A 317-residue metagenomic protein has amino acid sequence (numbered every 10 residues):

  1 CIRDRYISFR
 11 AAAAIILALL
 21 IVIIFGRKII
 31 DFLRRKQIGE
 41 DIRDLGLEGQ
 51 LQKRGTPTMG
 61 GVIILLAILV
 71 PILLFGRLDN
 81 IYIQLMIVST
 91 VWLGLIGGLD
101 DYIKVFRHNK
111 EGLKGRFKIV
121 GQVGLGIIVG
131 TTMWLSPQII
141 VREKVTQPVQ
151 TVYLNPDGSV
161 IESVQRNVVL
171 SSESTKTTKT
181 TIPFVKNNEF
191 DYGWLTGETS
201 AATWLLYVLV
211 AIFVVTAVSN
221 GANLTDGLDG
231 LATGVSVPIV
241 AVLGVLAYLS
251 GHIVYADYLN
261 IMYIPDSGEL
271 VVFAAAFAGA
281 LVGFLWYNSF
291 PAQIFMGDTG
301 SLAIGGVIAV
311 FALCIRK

Functional and structural regions predicted by a protein language model:
R3-I30, I64-L95, Y102, R116 (+3 more regions): Alpha-helical transmembrane segments
A11-L17, G46-G55: Glycine-/proline-rich flexible loop or hinge segments
I29-Q52, Y102-E111, E173-V185: Cytosolic, membrane-interface loops and tails of multi-pass inner-membrane proteins
R43, L47, T56, I64 (+2 more regions): Short capping/connector residues at structural and topological boundaries
D44-K53, L85, H108, Y192-S200 (+2 more regions): Short juxtamembrane and helix-loop transition motifs at transmembrane-helix boundaries in membrane proteins
K53-L65, F117-V123: Select subsegments of transmembrane alpha-helices in polytopic membrane proteins, especially boundary-proximal
P183-F213, S219: Individual transmembrane alpha-helix segments
